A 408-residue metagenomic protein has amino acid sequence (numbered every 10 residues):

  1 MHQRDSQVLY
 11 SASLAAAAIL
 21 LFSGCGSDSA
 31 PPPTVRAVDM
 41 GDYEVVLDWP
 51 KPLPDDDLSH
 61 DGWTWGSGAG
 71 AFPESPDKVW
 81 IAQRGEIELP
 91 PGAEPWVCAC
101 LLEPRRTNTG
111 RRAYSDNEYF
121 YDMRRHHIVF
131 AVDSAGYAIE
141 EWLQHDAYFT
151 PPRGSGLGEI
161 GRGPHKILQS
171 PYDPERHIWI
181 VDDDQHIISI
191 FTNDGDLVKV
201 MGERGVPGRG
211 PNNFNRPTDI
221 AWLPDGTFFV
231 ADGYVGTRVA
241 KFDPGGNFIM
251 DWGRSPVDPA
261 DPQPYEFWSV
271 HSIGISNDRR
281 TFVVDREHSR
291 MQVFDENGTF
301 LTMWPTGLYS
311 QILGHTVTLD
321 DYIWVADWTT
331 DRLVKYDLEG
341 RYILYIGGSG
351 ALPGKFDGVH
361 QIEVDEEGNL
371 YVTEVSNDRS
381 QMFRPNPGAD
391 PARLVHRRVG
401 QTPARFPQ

Functional and structural regions predicted by a protein language model:
H2-S13: Bacterial N-terminal signal peptides that target proteins for export
S13-I19: Hydrophobic membrane-insertion alpha-helices, especially the h-region of bacterial N-terminal signal peptides
F22-G24: C-terminal motif of bacterial Sec signal peptides marking the signal peptidase cleavage site
D28-Q408: Eukaryotic scaffold repeat domains enriched in small/polar residues
